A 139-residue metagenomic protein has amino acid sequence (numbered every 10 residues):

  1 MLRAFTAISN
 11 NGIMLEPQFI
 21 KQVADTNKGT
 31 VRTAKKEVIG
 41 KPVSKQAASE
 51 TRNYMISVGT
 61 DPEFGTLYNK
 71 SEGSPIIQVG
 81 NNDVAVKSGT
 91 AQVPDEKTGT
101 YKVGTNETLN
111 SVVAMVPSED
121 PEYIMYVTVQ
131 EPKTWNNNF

Functional and structural regions predicted by a protein language model:
M1, A47-Y54: Stable alpha-helical elements in mature extracytoplasmic
M1-E37, G59-F139: Active-site beta-strand/loop architecture of penicillin-binding DD-peptidases
E37-K45: Short surface loop/edge beta-strand patches of beta-sandwich-type extracellular domains that form ligand-contact sites
